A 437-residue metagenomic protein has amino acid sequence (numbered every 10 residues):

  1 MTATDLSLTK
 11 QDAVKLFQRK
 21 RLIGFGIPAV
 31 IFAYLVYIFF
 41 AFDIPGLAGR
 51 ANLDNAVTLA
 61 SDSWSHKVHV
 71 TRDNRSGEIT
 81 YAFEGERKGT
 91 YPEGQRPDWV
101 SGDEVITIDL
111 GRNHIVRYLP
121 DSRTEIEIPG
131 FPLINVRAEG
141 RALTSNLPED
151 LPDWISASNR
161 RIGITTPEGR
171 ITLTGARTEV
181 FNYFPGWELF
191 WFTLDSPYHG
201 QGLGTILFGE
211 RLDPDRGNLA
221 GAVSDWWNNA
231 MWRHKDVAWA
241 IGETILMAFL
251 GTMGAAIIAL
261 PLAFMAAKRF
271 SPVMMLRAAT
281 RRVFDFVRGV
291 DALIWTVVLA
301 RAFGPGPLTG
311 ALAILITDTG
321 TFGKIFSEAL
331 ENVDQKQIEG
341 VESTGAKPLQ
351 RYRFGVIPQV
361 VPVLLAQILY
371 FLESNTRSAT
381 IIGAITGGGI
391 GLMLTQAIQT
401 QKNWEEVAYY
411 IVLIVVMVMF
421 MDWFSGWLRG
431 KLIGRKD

Functional and structural regions predicted by a protein language model:
M1-M253, M265, R269: N-terminal, non-cleaved signal-anchor transmembrane helix
F17-R21, A240, T244-T252, V283 (+4 more regions): Loop-to-transmembrane-helix entry motif
W227-M231, S271, R281-L315: Generic hydrophobic transmembrane alpha-helix motif, especially the helices
W239-M247, A263-T296, E328: Cytoplasmic-entry segments and transmembrane alpha-helices of multi-pass inner-membrane transporters
E243, M247, G383, Q396 (+2 more regions): Pore-lining and gate-forming transmembrane alpha-helices of multi-pass membrane transport proteins
P307-G355, P362-F371, W423-G426: Membrane-cytosol interface at the C-terminal ends of specific transmembrane alpha-helices in multi-pass membrane
A366, A408-D437: C-terminal transmembrane helix and the adjacent membrane-cytosol boundary/short C-terminal tail of inner/organellar
